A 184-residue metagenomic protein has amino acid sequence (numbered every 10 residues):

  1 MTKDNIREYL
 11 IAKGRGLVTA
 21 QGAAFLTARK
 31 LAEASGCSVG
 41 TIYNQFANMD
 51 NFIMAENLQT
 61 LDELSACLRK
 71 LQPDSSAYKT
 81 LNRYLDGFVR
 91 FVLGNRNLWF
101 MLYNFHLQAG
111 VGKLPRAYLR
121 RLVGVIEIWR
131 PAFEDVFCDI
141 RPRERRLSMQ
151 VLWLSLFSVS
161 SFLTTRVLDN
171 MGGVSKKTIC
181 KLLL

Functional and structural regions predicted by a protein language model:
K3-R15, A24-F25, G36, N44-R69 (+1 more regions): An amphipathic alpha-helix adjacent to DNA-recognition modules
R29, G40: Residues within helix-turn-helix
A32: The alpha-helix within a helix-turn-helix
A55, R69-N97, S148-L152: Hydrophobic alpha-helical connector segments
E56-R83, V123-E127, P131-F133: Amphipathic alpha-helical linker/stalk segments
R90, G94-I128, G173: Short secondary-structure transition hinges
G94, L152-M171, L184: Amphipathic C-terminal alpha-helical segment
V111-C138, R146-Q150, K177-L184: Amphipathic alpha-helical packing segments from all-alpha helical-bundle domains
